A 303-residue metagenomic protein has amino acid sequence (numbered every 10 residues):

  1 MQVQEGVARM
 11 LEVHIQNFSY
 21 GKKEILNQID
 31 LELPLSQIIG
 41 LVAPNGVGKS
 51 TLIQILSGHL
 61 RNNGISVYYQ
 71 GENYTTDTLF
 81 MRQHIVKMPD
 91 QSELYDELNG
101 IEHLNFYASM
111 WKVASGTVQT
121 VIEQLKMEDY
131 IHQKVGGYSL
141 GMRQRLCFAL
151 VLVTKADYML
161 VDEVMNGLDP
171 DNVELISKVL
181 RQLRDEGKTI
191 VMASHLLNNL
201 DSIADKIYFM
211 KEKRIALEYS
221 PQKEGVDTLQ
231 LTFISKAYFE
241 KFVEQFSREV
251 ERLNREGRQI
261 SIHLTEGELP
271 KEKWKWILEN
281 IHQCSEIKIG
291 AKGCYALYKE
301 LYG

Functional and structural regions predicted by a protein language model:
I65-T76, F80-M81: Conserved ABC transporter NBD signature motif
N105, S109, S115-I131: Conserved ABC ATPase "signature" region
M159-E163: Catalytic Walker B motif of ABC-type/P-loop ATPase nucleotide-binding domains
R181-I262: ABC transporter nucleotide-binding domain
L229-L301: Short, charged/small-residue-rich alpha-helical element at the C-terminal edge of ABC transporter nucleotide-binding
